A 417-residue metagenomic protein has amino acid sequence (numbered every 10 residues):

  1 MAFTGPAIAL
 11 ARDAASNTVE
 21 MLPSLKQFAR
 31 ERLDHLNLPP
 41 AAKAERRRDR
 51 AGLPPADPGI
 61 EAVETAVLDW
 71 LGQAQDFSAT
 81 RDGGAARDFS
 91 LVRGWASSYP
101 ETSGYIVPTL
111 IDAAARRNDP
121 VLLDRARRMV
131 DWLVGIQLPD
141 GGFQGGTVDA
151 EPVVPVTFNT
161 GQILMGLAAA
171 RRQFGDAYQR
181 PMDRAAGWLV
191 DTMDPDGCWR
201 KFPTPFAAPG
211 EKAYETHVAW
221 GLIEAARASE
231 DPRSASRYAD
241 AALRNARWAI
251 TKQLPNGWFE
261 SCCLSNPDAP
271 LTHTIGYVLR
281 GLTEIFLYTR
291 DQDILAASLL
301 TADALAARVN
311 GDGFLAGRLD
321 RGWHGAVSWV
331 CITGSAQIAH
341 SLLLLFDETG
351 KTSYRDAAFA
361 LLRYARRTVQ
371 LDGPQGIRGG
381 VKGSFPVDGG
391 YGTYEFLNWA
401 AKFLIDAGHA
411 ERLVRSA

Functional and structural regions predicted by a protein language model:
M1-A417: Glycan-recognition and catalytic cores of secretory/periplasmic carbohydrate-active enzymes
